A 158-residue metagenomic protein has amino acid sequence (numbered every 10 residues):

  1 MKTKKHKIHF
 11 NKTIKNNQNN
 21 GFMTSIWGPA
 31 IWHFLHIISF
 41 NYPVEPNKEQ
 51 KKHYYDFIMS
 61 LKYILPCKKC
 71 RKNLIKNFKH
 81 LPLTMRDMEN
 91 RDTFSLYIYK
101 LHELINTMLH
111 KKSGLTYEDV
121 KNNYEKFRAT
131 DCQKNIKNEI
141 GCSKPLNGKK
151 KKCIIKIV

Functional and structural regions predicted by a protein language model:
M1-V158: Aromatic-rich, lipid-facing transmembrane alpha helices and their immediate juxtamembrane interface loops in integral
